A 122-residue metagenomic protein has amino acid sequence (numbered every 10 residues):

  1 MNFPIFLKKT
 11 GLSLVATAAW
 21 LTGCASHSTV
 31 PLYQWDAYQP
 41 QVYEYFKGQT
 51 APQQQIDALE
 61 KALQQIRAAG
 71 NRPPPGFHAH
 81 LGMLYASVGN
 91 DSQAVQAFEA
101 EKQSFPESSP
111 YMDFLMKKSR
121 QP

Functional and structural regions predicted by a protein language model:
M1-C24: Sec-dependent bacterial lipoprotein signal peptides
A18-Q41: Bacterial Sec signal peptide processing site at the extreme N-terminus
H80-L81: Structural register within alpha-helical repeat arrays
